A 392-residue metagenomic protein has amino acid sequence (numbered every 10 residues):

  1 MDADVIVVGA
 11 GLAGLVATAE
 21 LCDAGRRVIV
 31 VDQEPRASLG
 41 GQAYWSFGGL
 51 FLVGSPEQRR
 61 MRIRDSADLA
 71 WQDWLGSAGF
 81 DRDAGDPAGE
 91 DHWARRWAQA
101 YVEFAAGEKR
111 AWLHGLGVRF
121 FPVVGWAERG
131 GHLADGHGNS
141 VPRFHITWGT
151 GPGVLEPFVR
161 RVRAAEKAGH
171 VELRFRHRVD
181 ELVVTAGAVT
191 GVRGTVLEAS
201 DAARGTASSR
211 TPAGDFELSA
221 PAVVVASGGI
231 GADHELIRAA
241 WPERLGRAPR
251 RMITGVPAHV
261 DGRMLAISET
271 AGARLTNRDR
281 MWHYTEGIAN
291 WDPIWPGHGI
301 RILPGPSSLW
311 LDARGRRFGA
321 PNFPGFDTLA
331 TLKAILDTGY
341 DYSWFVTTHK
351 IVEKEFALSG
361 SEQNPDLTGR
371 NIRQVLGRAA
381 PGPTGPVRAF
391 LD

Functional and structural regions predicted by a protein language model:
V5-V30: N-terminal Rossmann-like FAD-binding beta1-loop-alpha1 element of flavoenzymes
G9, T195, A220, A226-S227 (+1 more regions): Short, well-ordered coil/turn residues at beta-beta hairpins and beta-strand->alpha-helix junctions within
A13, R36, R316: Conserved Rossmann-like nucleotide-cofactor binding loop
D23-Y44: Glycine-rich FAD pyrophosphate-binding loop
Y44-L75: N-terminal glycine-rich dinucleotide-binding loop that anchors FAD/FMN and/or NAD(P) in oxidoreductases
H92-F216, H234-E235, I288-A289: Conserved redox-cofactor binding core of oxidoreductases
A199-W291: Glycine-rich loop(s) and the adjacent beta-strand/alpha-helix scaffold that form part
L265, A271-D392: An anion/pyrophosphate-binding glycine-rich loop and adjacent beta-alpha core in soluble alpha-beta enzymes
